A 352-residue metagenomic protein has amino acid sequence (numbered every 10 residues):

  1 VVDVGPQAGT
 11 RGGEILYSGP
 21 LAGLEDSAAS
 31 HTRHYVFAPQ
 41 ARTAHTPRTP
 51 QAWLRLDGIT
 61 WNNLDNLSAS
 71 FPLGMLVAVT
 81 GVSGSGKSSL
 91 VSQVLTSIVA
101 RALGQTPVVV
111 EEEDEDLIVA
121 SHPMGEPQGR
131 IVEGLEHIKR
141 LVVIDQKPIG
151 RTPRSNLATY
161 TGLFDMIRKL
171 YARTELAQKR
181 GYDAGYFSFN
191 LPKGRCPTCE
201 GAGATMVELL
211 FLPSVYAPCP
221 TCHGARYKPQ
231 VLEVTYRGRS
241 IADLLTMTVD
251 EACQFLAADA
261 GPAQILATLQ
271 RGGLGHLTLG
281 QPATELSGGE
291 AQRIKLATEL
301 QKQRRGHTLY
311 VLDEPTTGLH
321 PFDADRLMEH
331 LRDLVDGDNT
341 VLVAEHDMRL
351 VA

Functional and structural regions predicted by a protein language model:
V1-A352: Conserved phosphate-binding elements of NTP-dependent enzyme cores
